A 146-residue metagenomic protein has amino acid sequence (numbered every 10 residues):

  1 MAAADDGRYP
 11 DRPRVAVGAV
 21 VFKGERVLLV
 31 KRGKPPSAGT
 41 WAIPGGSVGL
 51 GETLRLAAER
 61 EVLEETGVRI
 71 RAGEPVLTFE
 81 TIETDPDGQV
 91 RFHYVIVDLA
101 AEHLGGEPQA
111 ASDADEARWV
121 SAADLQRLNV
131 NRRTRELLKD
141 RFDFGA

Functional and structural regions predicted by a protein language model:
A2-V27, A100: Conserved N-terminal beta-strand and adjoining loop/helix that marks the start of the Nudix/MutT-like hydrolase domain
P36-W41: A conserved beta-turn-beta hairpin within the catalytic core of GNAT-like acetyltransferases that forms part
I43-V76, L99: The catalytic Nudix box helix
G67-G105: Active-site segment of metal-dependent pyrophosphate-handling enzymes, primarily the Nudix hydrolase catalytic core
D98-A100, Q109-R141: NUDIX/MutT-family hydrolases
